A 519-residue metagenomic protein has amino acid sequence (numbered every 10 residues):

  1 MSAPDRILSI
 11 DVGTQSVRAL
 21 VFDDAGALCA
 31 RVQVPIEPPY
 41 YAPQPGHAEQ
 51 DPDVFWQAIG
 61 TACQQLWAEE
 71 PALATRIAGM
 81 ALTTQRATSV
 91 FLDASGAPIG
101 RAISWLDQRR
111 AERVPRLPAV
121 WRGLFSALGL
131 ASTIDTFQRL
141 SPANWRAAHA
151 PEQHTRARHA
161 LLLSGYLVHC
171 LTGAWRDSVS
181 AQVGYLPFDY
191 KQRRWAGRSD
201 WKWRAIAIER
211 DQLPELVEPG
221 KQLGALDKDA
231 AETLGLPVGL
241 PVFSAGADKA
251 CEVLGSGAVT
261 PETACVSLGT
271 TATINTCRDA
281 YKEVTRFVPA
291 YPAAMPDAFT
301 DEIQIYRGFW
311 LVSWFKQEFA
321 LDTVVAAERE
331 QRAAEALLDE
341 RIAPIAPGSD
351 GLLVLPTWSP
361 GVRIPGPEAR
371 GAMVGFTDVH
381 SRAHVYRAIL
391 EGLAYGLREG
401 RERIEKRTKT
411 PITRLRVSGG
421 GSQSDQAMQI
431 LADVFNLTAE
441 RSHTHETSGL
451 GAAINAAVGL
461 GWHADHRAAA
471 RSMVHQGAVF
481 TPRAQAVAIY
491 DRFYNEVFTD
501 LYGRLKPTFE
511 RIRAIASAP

Functional and structural regions predicted by a protein language model:
M1-V34, A78-R116, G220, T276-P519: Glycine/Thr-rich phosphate-binding loops that ligate phosphate moieties of nucleotide and other phosphorylated ligands
V12-T14, A25, S126-A247, L355-S359 (+2 more regions): Gly/Ser/Thr-rich active-site cleft segment
G26, Q50, A78-T84, I103-L106 (+10 more regions): Active-site nucleophile and cofactor-binding loops and adjacent substrate-binding regions of central metabolic enzymes
V32-A74: N-terminal phosphate-binding loop and adjacent alpha-helix
P45, D53-W56, E69-L140: Active-site phosphate-binding/coordination module
D53-F55, A119-D135, G235-L236, E262-C265 (+1 more regions): A polyampholytic, Gly/Pro-enriched intrinsically disordered region
I59-A78, A150-H154, S199-E209, E232-L234 (+1 more regions): Phosphate/pyrophosphate-binding loops at sites that engage ATP/ADP/AMP, CoA/4′-phosphopantetheine, polyphosphate
D189-P296, R329-A336, E340, R401-I404 (+2 more regions): ATP-dependent carbohydrate kinase catalytic cores
